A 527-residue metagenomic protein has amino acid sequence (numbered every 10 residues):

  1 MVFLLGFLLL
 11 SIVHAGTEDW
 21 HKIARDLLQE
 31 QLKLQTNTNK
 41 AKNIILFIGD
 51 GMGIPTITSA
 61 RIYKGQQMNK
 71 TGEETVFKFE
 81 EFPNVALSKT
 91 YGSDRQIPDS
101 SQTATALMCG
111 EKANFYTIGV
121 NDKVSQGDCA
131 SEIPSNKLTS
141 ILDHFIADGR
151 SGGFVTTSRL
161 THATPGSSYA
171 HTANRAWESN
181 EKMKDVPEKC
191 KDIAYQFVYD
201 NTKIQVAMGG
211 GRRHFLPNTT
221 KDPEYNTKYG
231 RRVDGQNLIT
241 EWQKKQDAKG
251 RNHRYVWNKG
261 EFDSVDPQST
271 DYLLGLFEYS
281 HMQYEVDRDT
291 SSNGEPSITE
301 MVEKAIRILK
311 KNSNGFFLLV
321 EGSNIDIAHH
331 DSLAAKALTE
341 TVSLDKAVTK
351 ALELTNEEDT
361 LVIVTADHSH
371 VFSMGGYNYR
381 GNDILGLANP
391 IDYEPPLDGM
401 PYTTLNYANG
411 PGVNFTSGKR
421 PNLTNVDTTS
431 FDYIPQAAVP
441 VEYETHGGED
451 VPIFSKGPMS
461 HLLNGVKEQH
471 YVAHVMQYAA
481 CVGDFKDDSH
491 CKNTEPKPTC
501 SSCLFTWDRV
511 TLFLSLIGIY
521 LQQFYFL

Functional and structural regions predicted by a protein language model:
M1-A15, T511-Q523: Cleavable N-terminal signal peptides of Sec/SRP-targeted secreted and luminal proteins
G16-D26, N37-N43, M52-T58, I62-C109 (+1 more regions): A post-motif C-terminal structural segment
L46-F47, F154, V364: Structural beta-sheet core signal
L46-G51, I146: N-terminal amphipathic, basic-rich helices that act as targeting or association modules
A113-Y116: Intrinsically disordered, low-complexity repeat regions that act as multivalent interaction hubs in eukaryotic
G119-S135: His/Cys-centered metal/cofactor-coordination and adjacent catalytic loops
K137, L142, A147-S167, K486-S489: Glycine-rich phosphate/pyrophosphate-binding loops and their adjacent beta-strand/loop elements at enzyme active sites
D488-L514: C-terminal GPI-anchoring signal of eukaryotic secretory precursors
